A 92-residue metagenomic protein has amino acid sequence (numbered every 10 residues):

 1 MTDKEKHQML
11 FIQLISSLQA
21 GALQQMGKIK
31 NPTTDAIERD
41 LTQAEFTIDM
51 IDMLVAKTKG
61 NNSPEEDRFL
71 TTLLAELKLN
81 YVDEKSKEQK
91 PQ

Functional and structural regions predicted by a protein language model:
M1-D49, M53, E65-Q92: N-terminal intrinsically disordered, cationic/polar leader segments that include organellar targeting peptides
V55-A56, N61-N62: Well-ordered alpha/beta subsegment
